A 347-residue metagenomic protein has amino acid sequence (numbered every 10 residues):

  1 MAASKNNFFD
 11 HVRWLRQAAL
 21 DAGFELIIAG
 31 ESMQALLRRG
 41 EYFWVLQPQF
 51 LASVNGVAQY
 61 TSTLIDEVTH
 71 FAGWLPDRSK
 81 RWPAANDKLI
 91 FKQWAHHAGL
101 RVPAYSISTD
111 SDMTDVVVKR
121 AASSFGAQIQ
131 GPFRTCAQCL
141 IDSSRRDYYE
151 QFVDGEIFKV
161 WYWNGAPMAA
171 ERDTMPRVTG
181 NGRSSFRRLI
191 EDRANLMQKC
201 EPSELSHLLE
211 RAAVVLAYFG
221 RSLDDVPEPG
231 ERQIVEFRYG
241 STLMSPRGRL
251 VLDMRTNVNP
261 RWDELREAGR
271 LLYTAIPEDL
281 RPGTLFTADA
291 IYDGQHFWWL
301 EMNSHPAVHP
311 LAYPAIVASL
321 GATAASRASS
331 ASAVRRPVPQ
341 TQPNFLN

Functional and structural regions predicted by a protein language model:
M1-A3, H70-S79, E231-T256: A short, surface-exposed helix-loop junction/capping segment
S4-M113: Conserved N-proximal alpha/beta basic substrate-recognition cap immediately N-terminal to, or forming the N-lobe
N6, L243-T287, I291-N347: C-terminal active-site "lid" helix and adjoining low-complexity regulatory extension at the edge of ATP-using catalytic
A29, F152-G155, R281-L285: Short solvent-exposed loop/turn micro-motifs enriched in small/polar/acidic residues
Q34-L46, D115-R120, K159-Y162, P167-A169 (+1 more regions): A short beta-strand motif that forms the metal-chelation/ATP-contact edge of phosphoryl-transfer active sites
A85, A95, A104-S106, M113-Q130 (+1 more regions): ATP-grasp fold ATP-binding core
K88-F91, K119-A121, Q130-G131, E150 (+2 more regions): Active-site ExK catalytic segment of metal-dependent nucleases
F133-T242: Phosphate-binding site of ATP-dependent enzymes
